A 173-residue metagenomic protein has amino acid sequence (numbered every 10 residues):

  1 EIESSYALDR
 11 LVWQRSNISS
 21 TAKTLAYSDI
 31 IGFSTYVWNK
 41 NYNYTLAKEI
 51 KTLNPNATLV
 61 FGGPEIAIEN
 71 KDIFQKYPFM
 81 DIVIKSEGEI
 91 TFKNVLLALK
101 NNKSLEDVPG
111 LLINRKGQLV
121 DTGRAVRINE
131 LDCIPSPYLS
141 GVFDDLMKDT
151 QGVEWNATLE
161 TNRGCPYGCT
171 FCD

Functional and structural regions predicted by a protein language model:
I2-E130: Glycine-rich beta-alpha loop elements in corrinoid/cobalamin-binding modules across cobalamin-dependent enzymes
D132-D173: Radical SAM [4Fe-4S] cluster-binding motif and immediate context
